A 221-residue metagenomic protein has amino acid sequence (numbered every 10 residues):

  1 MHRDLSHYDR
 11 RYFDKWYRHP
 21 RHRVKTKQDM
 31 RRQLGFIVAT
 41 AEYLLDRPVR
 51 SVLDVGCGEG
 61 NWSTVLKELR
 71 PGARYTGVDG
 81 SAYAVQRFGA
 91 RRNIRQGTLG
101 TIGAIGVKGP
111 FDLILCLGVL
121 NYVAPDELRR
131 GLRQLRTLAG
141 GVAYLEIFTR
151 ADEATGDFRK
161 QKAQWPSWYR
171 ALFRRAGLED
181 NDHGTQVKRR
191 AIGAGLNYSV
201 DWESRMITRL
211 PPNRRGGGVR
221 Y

Functional and structural regions predicted by a protein language model:
M1-V107, V123-L138, V142-Y221: Class I (Rossmann-like) S-adenosyl-L-methionine-dependent methyltransferase catalytic domain, capturing the SAM-binding
L115: A conserved beta-strand element that flanks and buttresses the S-adenosyl-L-methionine
G118-Y122: Short catalytic micro-motifs in class I SAM-dependent methyltransferases
